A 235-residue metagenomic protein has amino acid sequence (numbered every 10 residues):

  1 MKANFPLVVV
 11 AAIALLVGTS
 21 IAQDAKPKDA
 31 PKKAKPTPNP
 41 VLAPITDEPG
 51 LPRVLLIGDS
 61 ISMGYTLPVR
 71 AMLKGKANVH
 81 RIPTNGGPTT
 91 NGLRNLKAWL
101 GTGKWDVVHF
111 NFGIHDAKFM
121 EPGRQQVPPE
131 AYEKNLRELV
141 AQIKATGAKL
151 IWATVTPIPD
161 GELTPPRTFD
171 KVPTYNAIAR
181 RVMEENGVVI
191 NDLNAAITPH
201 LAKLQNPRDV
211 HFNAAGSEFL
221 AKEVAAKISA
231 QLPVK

Functional and structural regions predicted by a protein language model:
M1-P6: Positively charged n-region of N-terminal signal peptides that target proteins for export
V8-G18: Bacterial N-terminal signal peptides
A11, P27, A215: Alpha-helical and His/Cys-centered functional microenvironments
G18-T19, P128: Generic detector of short, well-ordered, non-transmembrane alpha-helical segments enriched in hydrophobic residues
K26-V108: Serine-esterase "nucleophile elbow" of acetyl-processing enzymes
D47, A71-N78, N91-K235: Alpha-helical cap/lid subdomain in secreted, periplasmic, or secretory-pathway luminal O-acyl-processing enzymes
